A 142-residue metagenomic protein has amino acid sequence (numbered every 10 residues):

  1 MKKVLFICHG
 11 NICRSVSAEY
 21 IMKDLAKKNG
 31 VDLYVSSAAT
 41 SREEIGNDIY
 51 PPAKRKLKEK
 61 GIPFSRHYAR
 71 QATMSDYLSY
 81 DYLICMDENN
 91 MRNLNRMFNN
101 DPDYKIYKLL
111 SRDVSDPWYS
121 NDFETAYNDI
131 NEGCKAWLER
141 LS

Functional and structural regions predicted by a protein language model:
M1-L78, E139-S142: Conserved active-site segments centered on acidic
S15, M86-D87: Replace "coordinates the UDP/GDP/TDP-sugar" with "coordinates nucleotide-activated sugar donors
Y82, E88-S142: Phosphate-binding/catalytic loops
